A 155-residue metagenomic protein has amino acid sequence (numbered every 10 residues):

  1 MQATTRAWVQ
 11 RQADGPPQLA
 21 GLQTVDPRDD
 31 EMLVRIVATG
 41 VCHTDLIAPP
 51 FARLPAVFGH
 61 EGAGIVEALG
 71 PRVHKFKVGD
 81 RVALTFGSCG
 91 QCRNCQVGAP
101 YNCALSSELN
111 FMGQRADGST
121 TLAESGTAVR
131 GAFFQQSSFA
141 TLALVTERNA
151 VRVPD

Functional and structural regions predicted by a protein language model:
Q2-W8: Short structural boundary motif marking the start of a folded domain
T5, D30-M32, A140-T141: Change "...and in nucleic-acid phosphodiester-cleaving endonucleases..." to "...and in nucleic-acid processing enzymes
R6, Q18-A20, A52, F139: Residue-level marker for the onset of beta-strands and adjacent loop->beta junctions in well-ordered domains
V9-P16: Extracellular beta-rich ligand/substrate-recognition surface
P16, R93-D155: NAD(P)H dinucleotide-binding glycine-rich loop of Rossmann-like/cofactor-binding domains, especially the beta1-alpha1
Q23-T39, P49-Q96, Y101, L109 (+3 more regions): Glycine-rich beta-strand-centered segment in the early N-terminal region that forms part of a ligand/cofactor-binding
C42: Conserved Rossmann-like nucleotide-cofactor binding loop
